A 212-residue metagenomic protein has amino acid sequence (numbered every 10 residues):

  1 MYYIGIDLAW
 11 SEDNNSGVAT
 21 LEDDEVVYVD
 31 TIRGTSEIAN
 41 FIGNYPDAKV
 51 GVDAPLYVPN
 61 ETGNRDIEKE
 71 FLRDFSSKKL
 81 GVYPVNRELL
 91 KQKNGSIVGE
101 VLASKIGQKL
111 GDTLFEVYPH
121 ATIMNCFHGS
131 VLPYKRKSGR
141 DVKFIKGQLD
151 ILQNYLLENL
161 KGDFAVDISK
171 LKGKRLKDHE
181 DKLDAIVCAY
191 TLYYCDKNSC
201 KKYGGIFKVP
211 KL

Functional and structural regions predicted by a protein language model:
M1-I4, L8-L212: RNase H-like (RuvC/DEDD) metal-dependent nuclease/polynucleotide-processing core
